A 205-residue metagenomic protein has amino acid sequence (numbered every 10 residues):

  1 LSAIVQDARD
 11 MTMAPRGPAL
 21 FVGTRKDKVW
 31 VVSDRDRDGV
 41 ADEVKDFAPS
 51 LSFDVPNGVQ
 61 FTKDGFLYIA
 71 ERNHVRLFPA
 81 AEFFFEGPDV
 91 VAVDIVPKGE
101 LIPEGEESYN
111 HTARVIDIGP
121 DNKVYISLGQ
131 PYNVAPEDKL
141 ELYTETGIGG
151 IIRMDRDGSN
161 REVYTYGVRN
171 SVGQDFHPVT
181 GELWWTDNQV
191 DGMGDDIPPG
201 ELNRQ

Functional and structural regions predicted by a protein language model:
L1-Q205: Beta-propeller domains with acidic blade repeats across secreted/periplasmic ectodomains and cytosolic WD/CNH propellers
